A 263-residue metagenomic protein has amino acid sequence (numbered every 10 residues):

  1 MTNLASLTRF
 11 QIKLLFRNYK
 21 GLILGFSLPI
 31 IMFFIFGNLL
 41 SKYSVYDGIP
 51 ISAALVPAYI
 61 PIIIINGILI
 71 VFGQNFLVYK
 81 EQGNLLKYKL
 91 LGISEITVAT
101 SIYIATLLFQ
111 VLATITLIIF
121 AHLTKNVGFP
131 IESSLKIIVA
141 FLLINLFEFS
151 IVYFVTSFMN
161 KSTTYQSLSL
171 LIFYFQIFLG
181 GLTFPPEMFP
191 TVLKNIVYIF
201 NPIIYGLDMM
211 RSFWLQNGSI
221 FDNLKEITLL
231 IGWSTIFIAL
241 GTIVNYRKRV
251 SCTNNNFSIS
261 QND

Functional and structural regions predicted by a protein language model:
M1-L28, G83, V250-S260: Aromatic- and glycine-rich beta-strand/loop motifs that create alpha-glucan
M1-T8, E148, L193-I203: Short, membrane-interfacial amphipathic segments enriched in basic
L15, I68-I93: Transmembrane helix boundary and interhelical loop/hinge segments in multi-pass membrane proteins
I35-Y43, M159-F200: Transmembrane helix segments
F36, A54-Q74: Long, hydrophobic alpha-helical segments
E95, T100-S169, F221-I231, I236-T242: Alpha-helical transmembrane segments and their short interhelical loops
G181-I236: Membrane-interfacial helix-loop-helix junctions in multi-pass membrane proteins
W214-S219, I227-D263: Junction motif at the cytosolic side of a transmembrane helix
